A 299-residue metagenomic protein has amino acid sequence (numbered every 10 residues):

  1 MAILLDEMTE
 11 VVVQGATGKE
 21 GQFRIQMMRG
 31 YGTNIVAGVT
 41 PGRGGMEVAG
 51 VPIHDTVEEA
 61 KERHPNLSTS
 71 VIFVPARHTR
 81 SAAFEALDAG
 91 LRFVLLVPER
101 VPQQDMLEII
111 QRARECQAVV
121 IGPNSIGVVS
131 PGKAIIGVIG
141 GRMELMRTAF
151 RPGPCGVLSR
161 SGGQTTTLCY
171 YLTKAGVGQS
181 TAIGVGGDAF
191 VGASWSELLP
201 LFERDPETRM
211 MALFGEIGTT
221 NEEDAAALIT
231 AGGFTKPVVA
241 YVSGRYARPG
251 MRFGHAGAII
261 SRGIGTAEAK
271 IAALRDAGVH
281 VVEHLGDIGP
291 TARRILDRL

Functional and structural regions predicted by a protein language model:
M1-L299: Catalytic-core regions of core metabolic enzymes, especially those transforming organic acids/acyl-group intermediates
